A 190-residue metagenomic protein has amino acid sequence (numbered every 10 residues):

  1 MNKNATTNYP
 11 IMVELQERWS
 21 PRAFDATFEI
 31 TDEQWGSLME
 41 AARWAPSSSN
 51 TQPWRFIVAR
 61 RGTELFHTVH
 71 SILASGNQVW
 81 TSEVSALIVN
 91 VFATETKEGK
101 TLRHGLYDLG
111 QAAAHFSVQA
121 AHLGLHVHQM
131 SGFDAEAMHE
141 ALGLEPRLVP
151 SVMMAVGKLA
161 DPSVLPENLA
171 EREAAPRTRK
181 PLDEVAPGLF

Functional and structural regions predicted by a protein language model:
M1-F190: Acidic, surface-exposed loops and disordered segments
